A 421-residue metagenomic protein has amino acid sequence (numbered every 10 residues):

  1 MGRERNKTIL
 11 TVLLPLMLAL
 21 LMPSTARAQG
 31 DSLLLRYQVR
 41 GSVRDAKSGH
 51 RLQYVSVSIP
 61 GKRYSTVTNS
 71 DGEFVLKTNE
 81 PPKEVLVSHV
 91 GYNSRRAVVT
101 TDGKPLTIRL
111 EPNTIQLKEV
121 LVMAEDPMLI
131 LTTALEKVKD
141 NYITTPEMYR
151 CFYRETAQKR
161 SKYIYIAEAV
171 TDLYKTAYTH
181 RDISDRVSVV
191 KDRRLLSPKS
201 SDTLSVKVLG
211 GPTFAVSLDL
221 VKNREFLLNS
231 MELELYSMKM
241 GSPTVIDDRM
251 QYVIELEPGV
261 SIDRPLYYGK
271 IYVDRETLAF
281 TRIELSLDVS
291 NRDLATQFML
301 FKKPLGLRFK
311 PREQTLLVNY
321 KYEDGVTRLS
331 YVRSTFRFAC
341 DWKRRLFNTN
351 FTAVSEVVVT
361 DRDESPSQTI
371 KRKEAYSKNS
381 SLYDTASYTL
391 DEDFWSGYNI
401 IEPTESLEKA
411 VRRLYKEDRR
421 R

Functional and structural regions predicted by a protein language model:
A28-Q38: Beta-strand-rich domain onsets/edges
Y37-D45, G72, I108, V120: A short, amphipathic beta-strand motif
Y37-V39, A46-G61: Short, ordered, surface-exposed loop/turn motifs in non-cytosolic proteins
G49, V75-P82: Short Pro-Gly-centered beta-turn/loop motif in secreted/extracellular proteins
I59, L86-A97: A short, solvent-exposed loop/turn motif at the edges and junctions of modular extracellular/periplasmic domains
R63-E73: Short, acidic Ser/Thr/Gly-rich low-complexity loop/linker segments typical of extracellular and cell-surface proteins
R109-Y236, D247-M250, M299-L300, L305-R421: Surface-exposed, low-complexity/disordered segments and acidic/polar micro-motifs at processing/linker regions
R224-R275, A279-S286, K321: Extended beta-strand-rich segments in extracellular/periplasmic secretory proteins, especially within noncatalytic
